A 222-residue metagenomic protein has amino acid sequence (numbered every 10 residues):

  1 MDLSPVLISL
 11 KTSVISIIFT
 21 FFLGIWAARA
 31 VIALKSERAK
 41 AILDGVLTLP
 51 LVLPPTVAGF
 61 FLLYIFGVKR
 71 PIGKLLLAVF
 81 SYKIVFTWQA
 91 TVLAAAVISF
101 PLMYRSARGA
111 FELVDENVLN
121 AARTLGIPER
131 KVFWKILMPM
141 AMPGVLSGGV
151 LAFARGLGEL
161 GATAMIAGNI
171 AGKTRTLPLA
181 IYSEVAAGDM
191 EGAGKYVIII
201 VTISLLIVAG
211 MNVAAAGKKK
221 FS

Functional and structural regions predicted by a protein language model:
M1-I18, A30-K40, L76-S81, E184-E191: Periplasmic/extracellular loop-to-transmembrane helix junction in inner-membrane transport proteins
M1-S4, I166-L205: Interhelical loop and adjacent transmembrane-helix boundary motif in polytopic membrane transport permeases
S13, I17-I25, R29, T56 (+7 more regions): Hydrophobic positions within alpha-helical transmembrane segments of bacterial inner-membrane proteins
I15-L47, F60-L62, A110-E112, V118 (+2 more regions): Transmembrane-helix boundary motif in ABC transporter permease subunits
I18, Y104-A107, F111, D115 (+1 more regions): Transmembrane alpha-helices
A30-V31, A39, P101, R108-L119 (+3 more regions): C-terminal transmembrane helix and the adjacent membrane-cytosol boundary/short C-terminal tail of inner/organellar
L34-L43, P71-I72, T87, E129-R130 (+1 more regions): Membrane-helix interface segments
G59-A95, A167-I170: Membrane-interfacial helix termini and adjacent extracytoplasmic/periplasmic loops of multi-pass transporters
